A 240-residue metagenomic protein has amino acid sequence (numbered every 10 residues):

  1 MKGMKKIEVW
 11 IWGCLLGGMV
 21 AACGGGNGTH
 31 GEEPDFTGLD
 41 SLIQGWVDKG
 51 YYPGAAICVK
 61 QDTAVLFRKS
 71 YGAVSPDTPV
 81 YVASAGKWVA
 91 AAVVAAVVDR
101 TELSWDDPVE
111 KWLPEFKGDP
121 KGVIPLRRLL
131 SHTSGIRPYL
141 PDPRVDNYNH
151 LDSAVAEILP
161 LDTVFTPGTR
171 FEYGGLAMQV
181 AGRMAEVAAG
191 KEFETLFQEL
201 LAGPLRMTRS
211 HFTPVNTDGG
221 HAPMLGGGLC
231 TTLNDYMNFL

Functional and structural regions predicted by a protein language model:
K2-W12: Bacterial N-terminal signal peptides that target proteins for export
V20-A22: C-terminal motif of bacterial Sec signal peptides marking the signal peptidase cleavage site
G24-H30: Bacterial lipoprotein signal-peptidase II cleavage site
I43, I57, T63, V80-D106 (+2 more regions): Active-site SXXK
Q44-S75, W105, R144, Y148 (+1 more regions): A short, well-structured edge-of-sheet supersecondary motif
Y81-A85, D99-R137, P141, P160-D162 (+2 more regions): Active-site helix/loop module of the DD-peptidase/beta-lactamase fold, centered on the serine-lysine SxxK catalytic
H132, A177-M184, P223-L240: Active-site-proximal alpha-helical segments within enzyme catalytic domains
